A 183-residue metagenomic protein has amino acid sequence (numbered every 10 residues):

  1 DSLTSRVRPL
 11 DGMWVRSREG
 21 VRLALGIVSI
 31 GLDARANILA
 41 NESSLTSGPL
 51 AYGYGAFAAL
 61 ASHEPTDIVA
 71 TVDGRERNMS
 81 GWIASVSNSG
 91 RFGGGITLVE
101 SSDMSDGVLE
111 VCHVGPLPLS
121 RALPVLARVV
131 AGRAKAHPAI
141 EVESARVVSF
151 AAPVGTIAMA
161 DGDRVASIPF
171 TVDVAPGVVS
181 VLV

Functional and structural regions predicted by a protein language model:
D1-S2, A84, C112, A122: Hydrophobic alpha-helical segments that either span membranes
D1-W82: Catalytic core of DAGKc-family lipid kinases
V15-R16, S29, I38-L39, S87 (+2 more regions): Short beta-strand-to-turn element immediately C-terminal to the catalytic PLP-Schiff-base lysine in fold type I
S29, D33, S85-E100, R164: Glycine-rich phosphate/pyrophosphate-binding beta-alpha loops
D33-A36, N78-S80, R91-G95, L119-A122: Short acidic/glycine-rich loop or secondary-structure boundary segments that cap or lie
S44-A51, F92-G95, E100-R121: Gly/Ser/Thr-rich active-site loops/lids in small-molecule metabolic enzymes that frequently grip phosphoryl groups
V72-G74, N78, D103, H113-V183: ATP/nucleoside-binding phosphotransfer catalytic cores, i.e., glycine-rich phosphate-binding loops
